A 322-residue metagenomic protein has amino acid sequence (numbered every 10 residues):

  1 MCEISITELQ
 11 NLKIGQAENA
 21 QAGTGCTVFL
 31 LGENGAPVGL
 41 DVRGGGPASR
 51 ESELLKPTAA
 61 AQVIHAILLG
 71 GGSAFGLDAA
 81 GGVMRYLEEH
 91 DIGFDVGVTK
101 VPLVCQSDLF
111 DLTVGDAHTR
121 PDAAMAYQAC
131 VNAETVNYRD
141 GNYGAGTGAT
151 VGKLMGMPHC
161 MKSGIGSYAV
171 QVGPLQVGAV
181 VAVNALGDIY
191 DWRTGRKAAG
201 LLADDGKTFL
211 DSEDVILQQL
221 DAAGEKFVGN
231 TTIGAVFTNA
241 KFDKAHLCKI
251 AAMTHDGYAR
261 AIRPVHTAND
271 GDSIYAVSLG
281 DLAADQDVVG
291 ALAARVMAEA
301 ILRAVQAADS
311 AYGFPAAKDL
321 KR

Functional and structural regions predicted by a protein language model:
M1-R322: Alpha/propeptide regions of enzymes that mature by internal proteolysis
